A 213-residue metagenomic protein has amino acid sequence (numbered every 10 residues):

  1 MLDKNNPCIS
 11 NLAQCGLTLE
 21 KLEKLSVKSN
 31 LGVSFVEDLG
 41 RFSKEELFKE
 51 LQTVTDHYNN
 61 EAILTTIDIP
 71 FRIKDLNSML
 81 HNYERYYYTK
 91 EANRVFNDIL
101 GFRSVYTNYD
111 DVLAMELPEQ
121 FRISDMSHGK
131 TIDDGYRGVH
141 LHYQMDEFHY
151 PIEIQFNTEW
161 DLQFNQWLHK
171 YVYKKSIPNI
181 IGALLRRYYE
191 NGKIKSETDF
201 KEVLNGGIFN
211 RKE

Functional and structural regions predicted by a protein language model:
M1-Q52, E153-E213: An acidic, glycine-/histidine-flanked metal-binding catalytic module
P7-S10, L64, E84-E91, S124-H128 (+1 more regions): Sparse, context-dependent recognition of short Cys/His-centered cofactor- or disulfide-binding micro-motifs
E20-E23, V54-L64, V105-A114, T198-D199: Short low-complexity stretches enriched in small and charged residues
K28-Y87: Surface-exposed, low-hydrophobicity interaction/linker segments
E91-V203, N210: Long beta-strand-rich cores associated with HINT superfamily self-processing modules
